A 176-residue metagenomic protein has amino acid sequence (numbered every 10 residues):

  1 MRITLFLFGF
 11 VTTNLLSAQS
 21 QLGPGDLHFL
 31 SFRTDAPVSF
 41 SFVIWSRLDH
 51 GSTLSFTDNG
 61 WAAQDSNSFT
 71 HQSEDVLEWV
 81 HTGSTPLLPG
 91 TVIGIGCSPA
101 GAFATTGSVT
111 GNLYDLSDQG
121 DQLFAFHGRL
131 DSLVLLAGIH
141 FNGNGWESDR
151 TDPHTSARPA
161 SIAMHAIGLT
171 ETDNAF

Functional and structural regions predicted by a protein language model:
M1-Q21: Bacterial Sec-dependent N-terminal signal peptides
Q19-G60, N112-Q119: A structural motif detector for short, solvent-exposed N-terminal "entry" segments of globular domains
G25, T91, D131-S132: Loop/turn elements at helix/coil->beta-strand transitions in domains of secreted/extracellular proteins
T34-D35, I44-H50, G60-A63, S98-G101 (+2 more regions): Acidic glycine-/aspartate-rich tracts in secreted/extracellular proteins
S52, N59-S84: Active-site-surrounding "flap" and adjacent substrate/cofactor-binding loops of secreted or lumenal enzymes, prototyped
T53-S55, N112-F176: Conserved beta-structured recognition patch
E74-G101: Intrinsically disordered, low-complexity Pro/Gly/Ser/Thr-rich segments with frequent PxxP/GP/PP motifs and embedded
P99-N112: Short, Lys/Arg- and Gly-enriched loop/turn segments at beta-strand edges
